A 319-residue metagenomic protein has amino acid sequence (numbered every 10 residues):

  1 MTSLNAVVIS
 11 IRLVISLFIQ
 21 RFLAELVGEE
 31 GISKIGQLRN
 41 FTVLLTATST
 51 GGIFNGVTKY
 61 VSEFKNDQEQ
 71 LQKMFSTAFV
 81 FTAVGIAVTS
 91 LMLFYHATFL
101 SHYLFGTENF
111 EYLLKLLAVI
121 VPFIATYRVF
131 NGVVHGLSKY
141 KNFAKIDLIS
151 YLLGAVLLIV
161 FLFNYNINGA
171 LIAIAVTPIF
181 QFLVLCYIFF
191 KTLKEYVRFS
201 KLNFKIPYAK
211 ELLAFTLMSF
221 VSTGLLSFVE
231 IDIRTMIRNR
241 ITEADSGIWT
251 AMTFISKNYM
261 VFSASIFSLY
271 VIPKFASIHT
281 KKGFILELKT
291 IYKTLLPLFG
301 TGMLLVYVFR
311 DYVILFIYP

Functional and structural regions predicted by a protein language model:
M1-N55, S90, F94, A155 (+3 more regions): Signature of the first transmembrane helix
R21, T50-N66, G136, E195 (+2 more regions): Helix-loop junctions and terminal segments of transmembrane helices in multi-pass membrane transport/translocation
F22, V57, N131-G136, Y140 (+4 more regions): C-terminal transmembrane helix end/exit motif
E30, A97-L117, E243, Y307-P319: Interfacial segments at transmembrane-helix termini and the short loops linking adjacent helices
Y60, P122-I146, A276: Membrane-interface junctions at transmembrane-helix termini in multi-pass inner-membrane proteins
L91, Y95, G106-F130, K145-L148: Alpha-helical transmembrane segments of multi-pass membrane proteins
E111, K115, K145-L193: Hydrophobic alpha-helical transmembrane segments
I174, C186-E230, I278-L286: Interhelical loop/hinge segments that connect adjacent transmembrane helices in multipass membrane
